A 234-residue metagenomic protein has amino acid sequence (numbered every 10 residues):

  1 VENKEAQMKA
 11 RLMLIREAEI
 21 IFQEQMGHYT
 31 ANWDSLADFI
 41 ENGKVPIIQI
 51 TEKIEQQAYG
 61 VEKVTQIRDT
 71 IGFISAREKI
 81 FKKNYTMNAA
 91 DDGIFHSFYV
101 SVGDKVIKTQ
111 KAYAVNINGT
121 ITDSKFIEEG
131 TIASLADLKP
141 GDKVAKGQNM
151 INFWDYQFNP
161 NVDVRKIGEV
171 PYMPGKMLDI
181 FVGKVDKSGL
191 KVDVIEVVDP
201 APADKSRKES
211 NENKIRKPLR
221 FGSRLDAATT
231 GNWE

Functional and structural regions predicted by a protein language model:
V1-A6, L12, G43, I48: Sec-dependent signal peptide cleavage junction
K4-M26: N-terminal alpha-helical signal peptides/signal-anchor transmembrane segments
Q23-N84, N149-E234: Low-complexity, acidic interaction segments enriched in glycine
K82-D91, K111-S134: Short beta-strand-turn/beta-hairpin segments enriched in glycine/proline and small hydrophobics that form edge-strand
N88-K105, I127-K143: Short histidine-centered loop motifs in beta-beta connectors
K105-K108, A114-V115, N152: A short hydrophobic beta-strand position within the conserved nucleotide-binding domain
